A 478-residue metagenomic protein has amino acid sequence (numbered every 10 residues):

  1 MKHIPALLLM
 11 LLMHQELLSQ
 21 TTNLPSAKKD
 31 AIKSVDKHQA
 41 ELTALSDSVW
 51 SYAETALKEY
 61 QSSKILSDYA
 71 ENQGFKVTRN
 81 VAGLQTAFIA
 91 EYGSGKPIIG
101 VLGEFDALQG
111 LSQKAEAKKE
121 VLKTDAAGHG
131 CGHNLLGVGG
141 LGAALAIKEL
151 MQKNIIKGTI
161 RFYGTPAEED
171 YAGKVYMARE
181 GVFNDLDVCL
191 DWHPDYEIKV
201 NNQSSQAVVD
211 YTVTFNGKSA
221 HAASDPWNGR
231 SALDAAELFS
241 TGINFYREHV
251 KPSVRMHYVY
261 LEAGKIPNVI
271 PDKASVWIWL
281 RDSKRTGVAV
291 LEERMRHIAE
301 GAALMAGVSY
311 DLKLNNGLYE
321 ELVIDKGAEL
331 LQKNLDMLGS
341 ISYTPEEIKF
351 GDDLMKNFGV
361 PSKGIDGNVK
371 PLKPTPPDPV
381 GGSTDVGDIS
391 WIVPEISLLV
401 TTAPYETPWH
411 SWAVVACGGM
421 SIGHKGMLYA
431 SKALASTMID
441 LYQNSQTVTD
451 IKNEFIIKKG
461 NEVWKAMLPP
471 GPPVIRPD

Functional and structural regions predicted by a protein language model:
M1-T22: Bacterial Sec-dependent N-terminal signal peptides
T21-H129, V138-G158: Acidic/His- and Gly-rich active-site-bordering loop/insert found across diverse amide/peptide-bond hydrolases
V35-L42, S46, W50-A53, G74 (+5 more regions): Sec/Tat-exported extracytoplasmic proteins
D36-A40, A56-K64, N134, V138 (+3 more regions): Soluble non-cytosolic domains of exported or imported proteins
V49, A70, A90, V101 (+9 more regions): Divalent metal-coordination and catalytic microenvironments
D106-K119, S204-T214, A403-S411: Acidic-glycine-rich active-site phosphate/pyrophosphate-binding loop
K119-G128, N134-L135, Q152-P271, R281: Histidine/acidic-residue-rich, glycine-tolerant segments that coordinate divalent metal ions
E237-D478: Metal-dependent amide/peptide-bond hydrolase catalytic core, centered on the "pita-bread" metallohydrolase fold
